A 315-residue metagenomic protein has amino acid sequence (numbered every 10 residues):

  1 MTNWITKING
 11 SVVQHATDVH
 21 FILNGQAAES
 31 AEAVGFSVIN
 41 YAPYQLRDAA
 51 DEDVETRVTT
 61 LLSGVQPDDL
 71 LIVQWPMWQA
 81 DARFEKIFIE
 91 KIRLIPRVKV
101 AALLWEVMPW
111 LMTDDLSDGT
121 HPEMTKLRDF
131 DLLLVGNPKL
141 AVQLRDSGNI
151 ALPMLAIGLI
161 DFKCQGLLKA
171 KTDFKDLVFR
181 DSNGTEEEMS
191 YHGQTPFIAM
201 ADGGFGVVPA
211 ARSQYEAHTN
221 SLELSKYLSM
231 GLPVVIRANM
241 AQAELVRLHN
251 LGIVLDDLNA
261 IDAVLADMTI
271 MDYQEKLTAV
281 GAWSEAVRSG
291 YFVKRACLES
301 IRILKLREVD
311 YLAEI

Functional and structural regions predicted by a protein language model:
M1-D81, L94-K99, A313-E314: N-terminal pre-catalytic "stem/leader" segment of glycosyltransferase-like enzymes
Q45-R47, K139, M154-L167, N183-G184: Short beta-strand->alpha-helix junction loop in the catalytic core of nucleotide-activated group-transfer enzymes
D48-D129, V135-V142: Extended catalytic core of nucleotide-activated donor transferases of GT-like folds
T113-D115, A156-V178: Acidic anion/phosphate-binding donor-loop and adjacent secondary structure in glycosyltransferase catalytic cores
E186-P196: Active-site donor-binding acidic/aromatic loop of nucleotide-activated sugar and phosphosugar transferases involved
Q194-S229, I236-E244: Nucleotide-sugar-dependent
A243-V264: Change "using UDP/GDP/dTDP sugars" to "using nucleotide sugars
L258-A263, I270-I315: A charged, aromatic-enriched C-terminal amphipathic alpha-helix characteristic of glycosyltransferases across folds
